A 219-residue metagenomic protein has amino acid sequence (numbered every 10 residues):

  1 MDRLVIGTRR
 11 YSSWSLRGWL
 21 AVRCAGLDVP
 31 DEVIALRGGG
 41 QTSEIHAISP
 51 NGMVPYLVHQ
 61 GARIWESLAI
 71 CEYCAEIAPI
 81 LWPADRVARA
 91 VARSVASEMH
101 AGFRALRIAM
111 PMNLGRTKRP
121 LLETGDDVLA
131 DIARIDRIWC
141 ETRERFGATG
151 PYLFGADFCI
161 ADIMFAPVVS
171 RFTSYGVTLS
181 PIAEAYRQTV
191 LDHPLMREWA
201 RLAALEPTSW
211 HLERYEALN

Functional and structural regions predicted by a protein language model:
M1-G125, L129: GST-like domain detector, emphasizing the conserved glutathione-binding G-site in the N-terminal thioredoxin-like
D2-V5, Y56, F154, R171-F172 (+1 more regions): A short, structure-level motif marking secondary-structure boundaries and short turns
A35-G38, Y186, A204: Conserved beta-strand edge residues that scaffold enzyme active sites
Q41-T42, L191, S209-W210: Short Asp/Glu-rich motifs
F103-D192: GST-like fold's C-terminal all-alpha helical module
A203-N219: Acidic/histidine-enriched, glycine/proline-rich intrinsically disordered or flexible terminal extensions
